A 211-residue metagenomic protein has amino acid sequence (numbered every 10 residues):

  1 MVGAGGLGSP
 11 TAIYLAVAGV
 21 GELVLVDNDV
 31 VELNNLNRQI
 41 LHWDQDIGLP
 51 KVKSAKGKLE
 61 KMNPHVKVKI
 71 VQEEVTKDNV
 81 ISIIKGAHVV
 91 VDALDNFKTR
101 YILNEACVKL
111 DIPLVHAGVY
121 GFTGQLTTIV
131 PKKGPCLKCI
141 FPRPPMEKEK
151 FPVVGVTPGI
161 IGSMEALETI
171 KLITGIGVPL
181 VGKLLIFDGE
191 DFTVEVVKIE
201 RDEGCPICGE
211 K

Functional and structural regions predicted by a protein language model:
M1-K211: Adenine nucleotide-associated cytosolic modules
